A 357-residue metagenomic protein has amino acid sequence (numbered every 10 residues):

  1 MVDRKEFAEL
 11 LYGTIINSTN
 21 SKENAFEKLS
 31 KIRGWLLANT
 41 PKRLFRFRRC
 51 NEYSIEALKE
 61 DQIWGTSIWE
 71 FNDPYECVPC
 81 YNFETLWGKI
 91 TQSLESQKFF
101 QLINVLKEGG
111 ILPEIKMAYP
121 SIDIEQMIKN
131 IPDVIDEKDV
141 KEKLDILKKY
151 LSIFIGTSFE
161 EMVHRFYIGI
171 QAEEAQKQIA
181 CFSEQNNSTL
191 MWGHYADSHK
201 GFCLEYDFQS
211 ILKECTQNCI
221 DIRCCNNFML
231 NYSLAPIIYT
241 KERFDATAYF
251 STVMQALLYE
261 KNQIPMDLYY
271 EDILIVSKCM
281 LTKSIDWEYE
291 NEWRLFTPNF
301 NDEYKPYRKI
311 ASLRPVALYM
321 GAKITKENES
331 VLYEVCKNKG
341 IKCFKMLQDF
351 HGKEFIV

Functional and structural regions predicted by a protein language model:
M1-V357: Partner-binding and oligomerization surfaces adjacent to conserved cores of proteins that assemble macromolecular
